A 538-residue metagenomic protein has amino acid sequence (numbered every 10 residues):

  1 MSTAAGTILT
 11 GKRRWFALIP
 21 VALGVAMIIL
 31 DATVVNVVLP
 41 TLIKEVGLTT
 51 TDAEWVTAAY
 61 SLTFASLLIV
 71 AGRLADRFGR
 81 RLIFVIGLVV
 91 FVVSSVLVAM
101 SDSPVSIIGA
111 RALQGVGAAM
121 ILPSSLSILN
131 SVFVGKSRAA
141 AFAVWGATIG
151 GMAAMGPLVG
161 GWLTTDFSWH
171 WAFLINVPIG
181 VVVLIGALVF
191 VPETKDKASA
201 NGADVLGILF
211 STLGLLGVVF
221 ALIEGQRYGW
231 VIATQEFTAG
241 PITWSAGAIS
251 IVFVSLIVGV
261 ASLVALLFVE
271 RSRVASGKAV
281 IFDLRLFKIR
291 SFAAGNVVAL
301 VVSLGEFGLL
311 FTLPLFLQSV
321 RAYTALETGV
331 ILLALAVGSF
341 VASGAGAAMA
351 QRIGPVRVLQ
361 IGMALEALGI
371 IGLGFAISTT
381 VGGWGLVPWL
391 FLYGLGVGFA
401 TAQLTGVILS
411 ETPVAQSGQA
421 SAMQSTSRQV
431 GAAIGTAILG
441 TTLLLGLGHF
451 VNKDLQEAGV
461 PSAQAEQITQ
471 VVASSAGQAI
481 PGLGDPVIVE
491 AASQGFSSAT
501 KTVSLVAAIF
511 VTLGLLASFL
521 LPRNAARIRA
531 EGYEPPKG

Functional and structural regions predicted by a protein language model:
M1-V21, I249, L267-S272, K278 (+3 more regions): Transmembrane-helix exit segments and adjacent C-terminal regions of multi-pass membrane proteins
S2-F190, A342, G346, I353 (+2 more regions): Transmembrane-helix bundle of Major Facilitator Superfamily
K12-F64, L68, S168, F220 (+4 more regions): Transmembrane core module of solute transporters
I19, L74, G79-V89, L97 (+6 more regions): C-terminal module of multi-pass small-molecule transporters
V144-T148, A203-L206, V298, M423-S427: Hydrophobic alpha-helical segments of secondary membrane carriers
A147, G151-F167, L216, F220 (+1 more regions): A gly/Pro-rich, aromatic-decorated transmembrane alpha-helix motif that marks the paired, flexible gating helices
T165-L174, G229-I251, T324, L445-A508: A membrane-interface helix-boundary motif in multi-pass transporters
T165-V297, A492-G495: Hydrophobic transmembrane-helix bundles of small-molecule transporters
